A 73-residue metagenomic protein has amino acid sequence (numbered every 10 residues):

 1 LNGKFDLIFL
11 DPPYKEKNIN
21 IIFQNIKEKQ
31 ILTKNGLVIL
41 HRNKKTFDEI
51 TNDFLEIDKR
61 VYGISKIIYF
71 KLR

Functional and structural regions predicted by a protein language model:
L1-R73: Class I S-adenosyl-L-methionine-dependent methyltransferase catalytic core
